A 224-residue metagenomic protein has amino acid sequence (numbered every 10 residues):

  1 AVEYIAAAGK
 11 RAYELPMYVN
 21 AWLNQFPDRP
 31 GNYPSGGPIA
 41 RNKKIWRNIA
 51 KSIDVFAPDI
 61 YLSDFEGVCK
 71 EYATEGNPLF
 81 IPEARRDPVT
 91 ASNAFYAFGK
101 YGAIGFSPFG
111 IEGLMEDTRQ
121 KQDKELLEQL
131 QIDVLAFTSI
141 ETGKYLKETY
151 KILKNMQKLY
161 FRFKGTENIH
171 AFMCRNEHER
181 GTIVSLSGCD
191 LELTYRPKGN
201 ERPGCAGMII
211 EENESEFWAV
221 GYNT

Functional and structural regions predicted by a protein language model:
A1-W46: Polysaccharide-binding and catalytic clefts of secreted carbohydrate-active enzymes
A6-R11, N42-K144: Catalytic-core region of carbohydrate-active enzymes that cleave or remodel glycosidic bonds
A21, E83, G221: Pocket-edge structural micro-motifs
N24-P27, I49-A50, E75-G76, S185-C189: A generic short-segment signal for beta-strand/edge and adjacent turn/coil regions
P34-G37, R85-D87, P197-G199: A short linear-motif detector with a strong N-terminal bias
F95-N223: Aromatic- and carboxylate-lined catalytic core of secreted/periplasmic carbohydrate-active enzymes
